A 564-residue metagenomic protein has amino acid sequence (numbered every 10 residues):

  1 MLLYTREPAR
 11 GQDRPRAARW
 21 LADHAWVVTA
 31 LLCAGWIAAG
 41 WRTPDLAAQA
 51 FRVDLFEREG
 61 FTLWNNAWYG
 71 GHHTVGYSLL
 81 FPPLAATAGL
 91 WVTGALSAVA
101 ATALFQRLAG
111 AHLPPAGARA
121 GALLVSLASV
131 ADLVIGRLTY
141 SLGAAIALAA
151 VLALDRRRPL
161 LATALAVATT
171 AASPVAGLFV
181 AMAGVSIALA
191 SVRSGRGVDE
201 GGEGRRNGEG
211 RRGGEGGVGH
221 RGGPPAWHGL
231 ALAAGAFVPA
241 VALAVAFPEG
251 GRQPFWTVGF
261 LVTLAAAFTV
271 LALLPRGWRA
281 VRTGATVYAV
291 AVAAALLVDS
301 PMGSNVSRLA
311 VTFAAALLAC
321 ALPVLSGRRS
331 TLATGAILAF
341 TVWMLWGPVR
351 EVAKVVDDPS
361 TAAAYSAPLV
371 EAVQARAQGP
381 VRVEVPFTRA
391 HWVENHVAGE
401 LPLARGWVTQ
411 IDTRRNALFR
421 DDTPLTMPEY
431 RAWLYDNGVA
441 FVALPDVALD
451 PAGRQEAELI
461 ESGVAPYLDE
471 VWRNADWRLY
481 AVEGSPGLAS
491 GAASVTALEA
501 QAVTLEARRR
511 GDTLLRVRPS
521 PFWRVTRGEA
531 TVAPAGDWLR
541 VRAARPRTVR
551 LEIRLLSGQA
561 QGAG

Functional and structural regions predicted by a protein language model:
M1-W36, G564: Start-transfer (signal-anchor) and selected internal transmembrane alpha helices of multi-pass inner/ER membrane
R19-L46, P239, V342-W346: Transmembrane signal-anchor helices characteristic of membrane glycosylation enzymes that use polyprenol
P44-F51, E59, Y69, G143 (+3 more regions): Transmembrane catalytic cores of multi-pass membrane glycosyltransferases and polysaccharide-assembly enzymes
F61-V92, T169: Short hydrophobic/aromatic helix or loop-helix immediately within or flanking a transmembrane segment in polytopic
W91-P114: Transmembrane-helix motifs of polytopic, lipid-linked glycan transferases
A103, R107, G117-A188: Membrane-embedded helix bundles of polyisoprenyl
G214, S326-P348: Signature aromatic-anchored transmembrane alpha helix within multi-pass, membrane-resident enzymes that catalyze glycan
V349-G564: Extracytoplasmic
